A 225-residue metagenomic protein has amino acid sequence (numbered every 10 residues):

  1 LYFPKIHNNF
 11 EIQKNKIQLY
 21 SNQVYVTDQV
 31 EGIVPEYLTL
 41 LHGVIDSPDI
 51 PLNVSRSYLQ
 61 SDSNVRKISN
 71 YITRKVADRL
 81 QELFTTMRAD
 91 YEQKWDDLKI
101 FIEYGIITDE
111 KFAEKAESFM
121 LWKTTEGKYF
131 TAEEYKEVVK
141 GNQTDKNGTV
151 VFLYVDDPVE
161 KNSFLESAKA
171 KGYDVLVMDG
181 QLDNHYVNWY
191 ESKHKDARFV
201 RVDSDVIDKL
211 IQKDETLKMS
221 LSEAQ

Functional and structural regions predicted by a protein language model:
L1-Q225: Conserved GHKL (Bergerat-fold) ATPase module
